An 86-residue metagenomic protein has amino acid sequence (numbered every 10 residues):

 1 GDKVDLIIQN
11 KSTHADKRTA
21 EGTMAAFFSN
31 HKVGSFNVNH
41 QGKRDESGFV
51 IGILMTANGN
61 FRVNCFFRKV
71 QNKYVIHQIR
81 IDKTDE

Functional and structural regions predicted by a protein language model:
D2-K3, V33: Short, well-ordered coil loops that connect the C-terminus of an alpha-helix to the N-terminus of a beta-strand
K3-T13: A short gly/proline-enriched turn/hairpin at secondary-structure junctions
I8, T56, V70: Acidic surface patches and DE-rich sequence motifs
T13-A20: Solvent-exposed, acidic/flexible segments
A20-N60: Surface-exposed, charged secondary-structure patches
N60-E86: Short beta-strand edge/turn micro-motifs at domain boundaries
